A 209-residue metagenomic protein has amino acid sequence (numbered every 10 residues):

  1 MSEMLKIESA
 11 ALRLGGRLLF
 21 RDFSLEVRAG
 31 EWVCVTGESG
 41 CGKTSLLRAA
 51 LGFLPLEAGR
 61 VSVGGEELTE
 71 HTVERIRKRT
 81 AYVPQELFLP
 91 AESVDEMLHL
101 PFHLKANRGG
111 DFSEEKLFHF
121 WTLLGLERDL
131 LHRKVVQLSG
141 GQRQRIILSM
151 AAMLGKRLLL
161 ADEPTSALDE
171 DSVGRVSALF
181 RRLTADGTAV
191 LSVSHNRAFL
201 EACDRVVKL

Functional and structural regions predicted by a protein language model:
T36-E38: The feature captures the beta-strand-to-loop junction immediately N-terminal to the Walker
L51: Helix-to-loop junction immediately C-terminal to a conserved catalytic motif
G59-E67, I76: Conserved ABC transporter NBD signature motif
E92-R108: Q-loop/switch helix immediately C-terminal to the Walker
F112-L130: Conserved ABC ATPase "signature" region
K134-L138, Q142: Conserved ABC ATPase signature
A151-A152: ABC ATPase C-loop
L159-E163: Catalytic Walker B motif of ABC-type/P-loop ATPase nucleotide-binding domains
